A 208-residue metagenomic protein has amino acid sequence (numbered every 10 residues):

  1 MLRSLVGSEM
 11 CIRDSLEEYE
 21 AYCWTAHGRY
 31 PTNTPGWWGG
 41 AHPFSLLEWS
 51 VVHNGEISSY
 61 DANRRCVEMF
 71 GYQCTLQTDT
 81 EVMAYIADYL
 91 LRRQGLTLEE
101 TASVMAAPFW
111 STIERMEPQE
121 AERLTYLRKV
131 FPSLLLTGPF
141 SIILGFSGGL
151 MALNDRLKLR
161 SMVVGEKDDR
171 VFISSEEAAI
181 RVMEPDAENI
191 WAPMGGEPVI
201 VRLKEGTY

Functional and structural regions predicted by a protein language model:
M1-G7, C11-I12: Single conserved hydrophobic/aromatic residue that forms the stacking wall/gate of nucleotide- or nucleobase-binding
L16-F44, Q119-E120: Active-site-adjacent loop/helix segments that line or gate small-molecule/cofactor pockets in enzymes
P35, G40-L47, P185, I190-P193: Flexible, small-/acidic-enriched active-site or ligand-binding loops
H42-H53, R128-E176: Conserved catalytic micro-motifs used in adenylation/nucleotidyl-transfer and phosphoryl/amide- and methyl-transfer
L47-D61, V199-R202: Conserved beta-strand-loop-short alpha-helix elements that form and flank the Mn2+/Mg2+-coordinating active site
S58-L98, F172-S175: Catalytic or ion-translocation cores adjacent to nucleophile or general acid/base/metal-coordination motifs in diverse
D79-M116, E188-E205: Active-site-adjacent segment of 2-oxoglutarate/Fe(II) JmjC oxygenases
L98, A107-G148: Catalytic core of PPM/PP2C metal-dependent serine/threonine phosphatase domains
